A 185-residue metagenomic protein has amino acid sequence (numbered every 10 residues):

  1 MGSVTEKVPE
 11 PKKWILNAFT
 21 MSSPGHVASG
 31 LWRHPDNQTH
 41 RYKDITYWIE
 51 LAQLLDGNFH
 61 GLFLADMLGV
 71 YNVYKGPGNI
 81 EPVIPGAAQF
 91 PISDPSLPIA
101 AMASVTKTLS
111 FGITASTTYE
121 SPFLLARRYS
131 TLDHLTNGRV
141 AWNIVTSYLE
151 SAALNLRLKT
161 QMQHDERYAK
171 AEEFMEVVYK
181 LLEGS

Functional and structural regions predicted by a protein language model:
M1-G2, L125: Short amphipathic alpha-helical surface micro-motifs
G2-V105: N-terminal beta1-alpha1-beta2 module of alpha/beta enzyme domains
P11-K12, F19-M21, H26-R41, T117-S185: Flexible, glycine-rich active-site loops centered on histidine and acidic residues that chelate a metal or position
N58, K107, T136-G138: Active-site-proximal glycine-rich helix-loop-beta segment
F59-D66, F111-G112, W142-V145: Short beta-strand segments at enzyme active-site cores
P77, A115-S116: Short linear capping/connector segments at secondary-structure termini
S104-I113: Conserved catalytic cysteine-centered active-site region of acyl-thioester-dependent Claisen-condensing enzymes
